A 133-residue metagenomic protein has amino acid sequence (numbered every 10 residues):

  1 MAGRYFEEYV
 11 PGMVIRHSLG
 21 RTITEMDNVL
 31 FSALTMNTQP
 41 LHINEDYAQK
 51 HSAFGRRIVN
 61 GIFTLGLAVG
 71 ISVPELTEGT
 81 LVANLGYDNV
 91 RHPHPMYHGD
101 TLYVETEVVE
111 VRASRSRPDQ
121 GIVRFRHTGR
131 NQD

Functional and structural regions predicted by a protein language model:
M1-G86: Hot-dog-fold acyl-thioester-processing enzymes
M1-P11, H92, M96-D133: HotDog/MaoC-like acyl-thioester-processing domains
